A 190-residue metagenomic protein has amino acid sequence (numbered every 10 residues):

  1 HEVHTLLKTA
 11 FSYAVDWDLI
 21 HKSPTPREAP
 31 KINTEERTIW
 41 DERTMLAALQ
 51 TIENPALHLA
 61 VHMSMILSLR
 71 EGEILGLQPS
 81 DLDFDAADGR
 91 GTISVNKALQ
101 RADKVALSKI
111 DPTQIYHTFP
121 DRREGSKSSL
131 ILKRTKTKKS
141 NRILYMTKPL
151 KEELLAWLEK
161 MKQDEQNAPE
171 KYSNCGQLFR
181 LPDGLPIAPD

Functional and structural regions predicted by a protein language model:
H1, D16-P79, A87-R90, K139-N141 (+1 more regions): Basic, Lys/Arg- and aromatic-enriched nucleic-acid-binding interface segment
H1-V15, L185-D190: N-terminal core-binding DNA-recognition domain of tyrosine site-specific recombinases/integrases
H4-K8, L75, K151: Hydrophobic face of alpha-helices
T9, Y13, A47, H62 (+1 more regions): Residue-level signal for well-ordered alpha-helical scaffold segments within enzymatic catalytic domains
A10-W17, A102, W157-K160: Phosphate/oxyanion-binding loops and surfaces in catalytic or ligand/nucleic-acid-binding neighborhoods
I20, Q50, N54-L57, L67 (+2 more regions): Short, basic (Lys/Arg/His-rich) helix/loop patches that form interaction surfaces in the mid-to-C-terminal regions
A29, D41, L49, N96 (+2 more regions): Residue-level detector of conserved, well-ordered beta-strand and adjacent loop positions that form binding/recognition
T44, L77-E159: Conserved tyrosine-mediated DNA breakage-rejoining catalytic core shared by Y-recombinases
